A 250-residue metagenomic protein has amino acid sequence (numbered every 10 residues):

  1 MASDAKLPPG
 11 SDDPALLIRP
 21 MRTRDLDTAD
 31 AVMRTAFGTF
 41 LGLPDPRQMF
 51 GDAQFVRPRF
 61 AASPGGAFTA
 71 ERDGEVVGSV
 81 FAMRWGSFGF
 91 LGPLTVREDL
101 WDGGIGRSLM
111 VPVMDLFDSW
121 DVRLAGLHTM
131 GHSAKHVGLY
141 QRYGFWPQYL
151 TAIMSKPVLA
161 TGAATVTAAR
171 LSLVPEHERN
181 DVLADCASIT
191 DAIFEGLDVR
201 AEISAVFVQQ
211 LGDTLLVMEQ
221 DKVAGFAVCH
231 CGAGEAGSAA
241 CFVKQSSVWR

Functional and structural regions predicted by a protein language model:
M1-R24, P157-E178: Conserved N-terminal entry element of GNAT/NAT acetyltransferase domains
S3-S11, L26, D30-F81, I193-L215: Active-site rim helix/loop that mediates acceptor-substrate recognition in acyltransferases
A67-T69, E75-M83, F90-T95, L216 (+2 more regions): Conserved beta-strand in the GNAT
R84, R97-D99, G103, H132 (+1 more regions): Active-site acidic-Proline motif in GNAT/NAT acetyltransferases
L91, F117-H132: Conserved GNAT acetyl-CoA-binding A-motif
L100, G104-P112: Conserved acetyl-CoA pyrophosphate-binding loop and the N-cap/start of the following alpha-helix in GNAT-like
R142-C241: Amide-forming acyltransferase catalytic core, primarily the GNAT-like/NAT-type and related acyltransferase folds
